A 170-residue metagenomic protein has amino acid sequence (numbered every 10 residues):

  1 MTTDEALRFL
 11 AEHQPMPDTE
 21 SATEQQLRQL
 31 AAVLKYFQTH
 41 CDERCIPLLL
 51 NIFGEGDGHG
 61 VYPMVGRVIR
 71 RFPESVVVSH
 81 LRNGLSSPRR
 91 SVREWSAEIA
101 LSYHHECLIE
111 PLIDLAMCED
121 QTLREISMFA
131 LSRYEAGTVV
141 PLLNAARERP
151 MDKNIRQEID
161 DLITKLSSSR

Functional and structural regions predicted by a protein language model:
M1-Q29: Long, low-complexity, highly charged intrinsically disordered regions
T2-H13, H40-F53, Y62, E74-S86 (+3 more regions): Amphipathic alpha-helical scaffolding segments comprising HEAT/armadillo-like alpha-solenoid repeats
D18-H40, N51-I52, G60-F72, N83 (+4 more regions): Structural detector for internal amphipathic alpha-helices that build alpha-solenoid repeat scaffolds
D57-G58, P88-R89, E119-D120, M151-I155: Short inter-helical turns and helix N-cap capping residues of alpha-solenoid HEAT/ARM repeat scaffolds
V139-I163: Solenoidal tandem-repeat scaffolds enriched in leucines and small polar residues
